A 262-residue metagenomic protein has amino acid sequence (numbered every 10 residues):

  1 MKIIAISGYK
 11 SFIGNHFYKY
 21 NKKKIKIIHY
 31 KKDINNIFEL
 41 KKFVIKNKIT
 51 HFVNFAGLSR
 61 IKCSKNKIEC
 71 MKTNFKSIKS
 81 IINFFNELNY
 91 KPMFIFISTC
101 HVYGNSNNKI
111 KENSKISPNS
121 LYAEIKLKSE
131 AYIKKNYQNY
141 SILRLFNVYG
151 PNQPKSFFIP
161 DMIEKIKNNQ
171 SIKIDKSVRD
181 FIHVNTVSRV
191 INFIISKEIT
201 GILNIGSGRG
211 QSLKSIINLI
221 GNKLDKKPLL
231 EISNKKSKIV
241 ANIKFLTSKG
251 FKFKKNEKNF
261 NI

Functional and structural regions predicted by a protein language model:
K2-K22: N-terminal Rossmann NAD(P)H-binding glycine-rich loop of SDR-like oxidoreductase domains
S7, F52-A56, F94-C100, L143-L145: SDR active-site strand-loop-helix element
Y18, I166, Q170-I262: C-terminal substrate-binding subdomain of Rossmann-fold SDR/epimerase-dehydratase oxidoreductases
I25-F43: Adenosine-cofactor binding site in Rossmann-like domains, unifying the SAM/SAH pocket of S-adenosylmethionine-dependent
N35, K65, E69-S80, I116 (+2 more regions): Glycine-rich NAD(P)-binding loop of the Rossmann-fold in SDR/ketoreductase-type enzymes
I37-T73: NAD(P)H-binding glycine-rich loop region in Rossmannoid oxidoreductase-like domains and their noncatalytic homologs
K79-L121: Conserved Rossmann-fold NAD(P)-dependent oxidoreductase catalytic core, especially the SDR/UDP-sugar
N119, A131-D180, V184-S188, I220: NAD(P)-dependent short-chain dehydrogenase/reductase
